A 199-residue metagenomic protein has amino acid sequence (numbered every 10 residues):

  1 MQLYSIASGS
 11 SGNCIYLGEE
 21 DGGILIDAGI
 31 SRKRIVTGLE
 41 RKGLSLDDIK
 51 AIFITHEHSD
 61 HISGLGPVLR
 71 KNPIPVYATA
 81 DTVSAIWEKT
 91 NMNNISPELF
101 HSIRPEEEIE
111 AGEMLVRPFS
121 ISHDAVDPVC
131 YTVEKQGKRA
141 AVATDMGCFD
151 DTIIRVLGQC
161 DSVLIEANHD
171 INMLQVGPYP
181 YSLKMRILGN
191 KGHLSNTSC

Functional and structural regions predicted by a protein language model:
M1-K42, V129-D145: Conserved beta-strand hairpin/beta-sheet module of binuclear metal-dependent hydrolase folds, prominently
I26-G29, K50-E57, V76-A80, A141-T144 (+1 more regions): Active-site neighborhood of phospho(di)ester-bond hydrolases with catalytic His/Asp-centered motifs
K33-A78: Active-site metal-binding motif and surrounding structural segment of the metallo-beta-lactamase
D48, A111, G158-Q159: Alpha-helix C-terminal capping/helix-to-coil transition sites in glycosyltransferase folds
A80-C130, E134-G137: Metallo-beta-lactamase
V142-I154: Active-site glycine- and acidic-residue-rich loops that bind and position anionic ligands or nucleotide-like cofactors
D151-C199: Cap/insert and terminal regions of metallo-dependent hydrolase folds
